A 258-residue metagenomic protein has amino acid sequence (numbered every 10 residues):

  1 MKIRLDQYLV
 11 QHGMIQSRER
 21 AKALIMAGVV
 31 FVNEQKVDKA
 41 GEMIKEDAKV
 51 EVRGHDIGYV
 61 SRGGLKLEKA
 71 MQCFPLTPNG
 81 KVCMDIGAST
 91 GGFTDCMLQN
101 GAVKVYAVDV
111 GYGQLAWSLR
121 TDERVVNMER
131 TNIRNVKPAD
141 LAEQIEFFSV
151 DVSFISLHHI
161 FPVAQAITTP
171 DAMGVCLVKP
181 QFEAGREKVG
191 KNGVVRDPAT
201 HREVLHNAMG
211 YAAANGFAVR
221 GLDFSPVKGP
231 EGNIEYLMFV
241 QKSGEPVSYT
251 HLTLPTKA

Functional and structural regions predicted by a protein language model:
M1-A48, C83: A basic, amphipathic helix-loop patch mediating RNA/tRNA/ribosome contacts
K81-G87: Conserved class I S-adenosyl-L-methionine
Y112, A116-E143: S-adenosyl-L-methionine
P162-P170: A short glycine-rich, Lys/Arg-flanked "PGG" loop and its adjoining helix->strand segment in the class I
D171-L177: Conserved beta-strand signature within the Rossmann-like core of class I S-adenosyl-L-methionine
P180-D197: Short, glycine-/aromatic-enriched active-site segment of Class I SAM-dependent methyltransferases
P230-S248: Core SAM-dependent methyltransferase catalytic element
T250-T256: Conserved small/polar residues in nucleotide/adenosyl-binding loops
